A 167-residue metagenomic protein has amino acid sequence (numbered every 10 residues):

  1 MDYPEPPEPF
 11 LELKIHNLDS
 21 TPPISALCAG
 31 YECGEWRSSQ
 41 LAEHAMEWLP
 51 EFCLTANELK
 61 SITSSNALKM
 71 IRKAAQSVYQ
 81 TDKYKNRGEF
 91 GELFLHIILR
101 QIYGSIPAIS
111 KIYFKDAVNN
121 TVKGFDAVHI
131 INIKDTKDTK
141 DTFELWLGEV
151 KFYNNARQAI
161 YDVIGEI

Functional and structural regions predicted by a protein language model:
M1-I71: A structured, charge-rich N-terminal accessory region that forms the first stable segment of a protein and links
A75-H96: A short, highly charged nucleic-acid-interacting micro-segment common to nuclease and nuclease-linked defense proteins
F94-I106: Hydrophobic/aromatic-rich, well-ordered segments within soluble, folded domains that form packed cores
L99, D126-H129, D135, E144-F152: Conserved catalytic cores of phosphodiester-cleaving nucleases, focusing on short active-site segments
Y103-N119: A short acidic/basic microdomain associated with nuclease active sites
S110-K111, D138, Q158-D162: A short secondary-structure junction signal
N120-G124: A short, glycine/Asx- and small/polar-enriched loop/turn that sits immediately N-terminal to a beta-strand
V150-I167: Catalytic cores of nucleic-acid endonucleases
